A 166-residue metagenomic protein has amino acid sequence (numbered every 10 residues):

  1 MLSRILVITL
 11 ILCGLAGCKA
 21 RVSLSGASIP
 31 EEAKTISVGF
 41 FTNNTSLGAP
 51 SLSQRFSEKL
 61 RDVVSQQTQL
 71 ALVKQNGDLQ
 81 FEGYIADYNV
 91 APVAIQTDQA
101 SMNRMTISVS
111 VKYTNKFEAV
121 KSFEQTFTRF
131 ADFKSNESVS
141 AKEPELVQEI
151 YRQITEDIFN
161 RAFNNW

Functional and structural regions predicted by a protein language model:
M1-C18: Sec-dependent bacterial lipoprotein signal peptides
T9-L12, N43-N44, S51-E58, D78-A86 (+1 more regions): N-terminal start-of-chain detector that recognizes signal peptides and the immediate post-cleavage beginning
A16-E58, D62, Q67-Q69, K74 (+1 more regions): A structural "domain/chain start" motif
L24, Q66-A71, D78-S122, T126 (+2 more regions): Surface-exposed short loop/turn segments
N43-P50, E137-E145: Second-shell loop/turn segments in exported
P144-W166: Compositionally biased, intrinsically disordered linkers/stalks adjacent to structured regions
